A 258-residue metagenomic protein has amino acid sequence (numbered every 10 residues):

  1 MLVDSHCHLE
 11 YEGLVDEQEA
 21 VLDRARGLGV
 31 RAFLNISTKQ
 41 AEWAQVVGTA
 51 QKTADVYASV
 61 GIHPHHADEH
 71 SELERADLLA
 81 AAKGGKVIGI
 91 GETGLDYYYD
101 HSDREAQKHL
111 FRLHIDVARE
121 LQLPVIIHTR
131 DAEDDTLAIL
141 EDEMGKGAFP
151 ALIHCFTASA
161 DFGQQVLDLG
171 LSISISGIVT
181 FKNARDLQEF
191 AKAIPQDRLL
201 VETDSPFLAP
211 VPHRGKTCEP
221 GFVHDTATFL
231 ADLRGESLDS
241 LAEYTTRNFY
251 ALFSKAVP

Functional and structural regions predicted by a protein language model:
M1-P258: Mid-domain alpha/beta scaffold segments of enzyme catalytic cores
